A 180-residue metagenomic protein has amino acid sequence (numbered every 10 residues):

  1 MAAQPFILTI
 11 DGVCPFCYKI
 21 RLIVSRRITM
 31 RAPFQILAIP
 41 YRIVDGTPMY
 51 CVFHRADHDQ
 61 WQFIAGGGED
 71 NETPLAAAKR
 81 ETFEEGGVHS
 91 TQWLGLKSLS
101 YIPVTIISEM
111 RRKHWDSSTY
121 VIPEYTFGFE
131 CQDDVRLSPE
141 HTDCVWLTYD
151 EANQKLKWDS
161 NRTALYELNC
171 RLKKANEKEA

Functional and structural regions predicted by a protein language model:
I7-T9, F16-L22, R26: Short, positively charged and aromatic/hydrophobic N-terminal segments
T29-M49, D70: Conserved N-terminal beta-strand and adjoining loop/helix that marks the start of the Nudix/MutT-like hydrolase domain
P33, F63, Y120-E124: Short connector loops at helix/strand junctions that flank enzyme active sites, especially segments positioning acidic
P40-R42, H54, E130-C131: Residue-level signal for short segments within beta-strands and strand-turn junctions of well-structured beta-sheet
T47-T91: Conserved Nudix-box catalytic region and its N-terminal flanking loop in Nudix hydrolases and closely related
G87-D133: Active-site segment of metal-dependent pyrophosphate-handling enzymes, primarily the Nudix hydrolase catalytic core
E124-Y166: NUDIX/MutT-family hydrolases
